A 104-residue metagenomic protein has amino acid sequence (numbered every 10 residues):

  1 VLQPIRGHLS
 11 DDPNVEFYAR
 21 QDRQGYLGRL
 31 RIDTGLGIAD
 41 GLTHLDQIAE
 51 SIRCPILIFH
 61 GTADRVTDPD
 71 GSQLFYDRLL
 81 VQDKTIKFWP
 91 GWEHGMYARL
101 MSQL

Functional and structural regions predicted by a protein language model:
V1-T34: Alpha/beta-hydrolase-fold enzymes
Y26, A63-T67, H94-G95: Acidic catalytic loop of the alpha/beta-hydrolase fold
L30, D68-G71, M101-S102: Residues at alpha-helix caps and immediate loop-helix transition turns in enzyme cores, especially N- and C-cap
L30-I48: Active-site nucleophile elbow and catalytic-triad environment of alpha/beta-hydrolase enzymes
A49-I52, R78-V81: Short, conserved loop/helix-junction motifs that constitute active-site signature segments in enzyme catalytic cores
I52, I58-H60, D64: Short beta-strand/loop motif that positions the catalytic acidic residue of the alpha/beta-hydrolase fold
C54, D68-D77: Short alpha-helix in the alpha/beta-hydrolase fold that links the catalytic acid
I86-L104: Catalytic histidine-centered segment of alpha/beta-hydrolase-like enzymes
